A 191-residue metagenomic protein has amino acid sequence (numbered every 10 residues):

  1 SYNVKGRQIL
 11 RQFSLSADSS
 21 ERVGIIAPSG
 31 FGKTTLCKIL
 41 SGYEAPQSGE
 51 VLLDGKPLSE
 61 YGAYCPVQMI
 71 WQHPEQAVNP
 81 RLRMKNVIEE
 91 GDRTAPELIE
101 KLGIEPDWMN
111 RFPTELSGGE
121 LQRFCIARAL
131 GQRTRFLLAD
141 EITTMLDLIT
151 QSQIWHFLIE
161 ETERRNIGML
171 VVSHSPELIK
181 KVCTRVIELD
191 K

Functional and structural regions predicted by a protein language model:
S1, R7-E21, G49: Conserved beta-strand
S41: Helix-to-loop junction immediately C-terminal to a conserved catalytic motif
K56-Q68: ABC ATPase NBD coupling module
H73, P80-T94: Q-loop/switch helix immediately C-terminal to the Walker
F112-L116, E120: Conserved ABC ATPase signature
I126, L138, I154: Hydrophobic anchor residue at the start of the ABC signature
V172-H174: H-loop/switch region of ABC-family ATPase nucleotide-binding domains
